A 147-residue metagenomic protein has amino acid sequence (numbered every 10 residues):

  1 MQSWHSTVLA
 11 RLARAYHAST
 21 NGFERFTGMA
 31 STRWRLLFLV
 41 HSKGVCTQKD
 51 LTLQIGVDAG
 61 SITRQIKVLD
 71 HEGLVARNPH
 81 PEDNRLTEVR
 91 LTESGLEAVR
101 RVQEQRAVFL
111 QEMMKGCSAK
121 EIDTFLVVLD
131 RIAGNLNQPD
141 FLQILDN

Functional and structural regions predicted by a protein language model:
M1, K120-N147: C-terminal regulatory/oligomerization modules of transcriptional regulators
M1-T27: N-terminal leader segment of winged-helix/HTH proteins
S6-L9, M29-F38, K49: Short alpha-helical elements of helix-turn-helix
A13, F38-S42, Q103, D130: Short, locally clustered residues in the helix-turn-helix/winged-helix DNA-binding domain
A18, R35-F38, E97: Pre-recognition alpha-helix immediately N-terminal to the DNA-recognition helix within helix-turn-helix or winged-helix
K43-T47: Short capping segments at the starts of secondary-structure elements
Q48-K49, G60, K67, T87: Residues within helix-turn-helix
K67-V127, G134: Charged, amphipathic alpha-helical coiled-coil/dimerization segments
